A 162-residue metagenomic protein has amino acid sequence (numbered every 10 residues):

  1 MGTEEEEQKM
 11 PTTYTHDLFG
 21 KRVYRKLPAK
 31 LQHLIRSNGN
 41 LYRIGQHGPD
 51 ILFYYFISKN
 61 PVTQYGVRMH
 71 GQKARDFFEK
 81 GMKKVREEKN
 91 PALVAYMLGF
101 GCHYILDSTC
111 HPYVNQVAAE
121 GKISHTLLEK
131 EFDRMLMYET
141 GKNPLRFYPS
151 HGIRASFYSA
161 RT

Functional and structural regions predicted by a protein language model:
E5-Y96, Y113-I153: N-terminal, motif-rich segments that launch catalysis or mediate targeting to/interaction with membranes, typified by
G99-F100: Alpha-helical transmembrane segments of multi-pass membrane proteins, especially transporters and channels
L106, C110: Short active-site segment of divalent metal-dependent hydrolases/proteases that encodes the spacing between
A155-Y158: Extended accessory regions or peripheral subdomains of proteins
R161-T162: Secondary-shell segments that build the walls of catalytic and ion/ligand-binding clefts
